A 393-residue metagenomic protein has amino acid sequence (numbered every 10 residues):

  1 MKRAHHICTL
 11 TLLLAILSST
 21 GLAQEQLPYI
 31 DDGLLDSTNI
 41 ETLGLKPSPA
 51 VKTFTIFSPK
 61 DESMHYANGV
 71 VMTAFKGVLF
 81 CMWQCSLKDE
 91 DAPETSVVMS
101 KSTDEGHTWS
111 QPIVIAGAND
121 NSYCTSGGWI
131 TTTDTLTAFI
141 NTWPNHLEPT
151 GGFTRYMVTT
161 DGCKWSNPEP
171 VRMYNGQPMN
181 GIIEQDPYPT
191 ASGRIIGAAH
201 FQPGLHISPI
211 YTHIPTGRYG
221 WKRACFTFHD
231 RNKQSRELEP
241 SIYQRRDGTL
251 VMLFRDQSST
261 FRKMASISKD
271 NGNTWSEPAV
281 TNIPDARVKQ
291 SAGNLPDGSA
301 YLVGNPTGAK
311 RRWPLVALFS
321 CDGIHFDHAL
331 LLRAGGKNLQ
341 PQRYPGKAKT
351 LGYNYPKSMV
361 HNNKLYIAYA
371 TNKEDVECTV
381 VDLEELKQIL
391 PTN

Functional and structural regions predicted by a protein language model:
M1, L22-Q24: Non-catalytic N-terminal targeting/anchoring module and adjacent flexible stem/linker that precedes the structured
M1-T9: Bacterial N-terminal signal peptides that target proteins for export
T9-S19: Bacterial N-terminal signal peptides
Q24-H65, T73-S122, I130-E239, Y243-R287 (+3 more regions): Beta-rich carbohydrate-recognition and catalytic domains
V70, T125, P240, Q290 (+1 more regions): Structural signature of WD-repeat beta-propeller blades
